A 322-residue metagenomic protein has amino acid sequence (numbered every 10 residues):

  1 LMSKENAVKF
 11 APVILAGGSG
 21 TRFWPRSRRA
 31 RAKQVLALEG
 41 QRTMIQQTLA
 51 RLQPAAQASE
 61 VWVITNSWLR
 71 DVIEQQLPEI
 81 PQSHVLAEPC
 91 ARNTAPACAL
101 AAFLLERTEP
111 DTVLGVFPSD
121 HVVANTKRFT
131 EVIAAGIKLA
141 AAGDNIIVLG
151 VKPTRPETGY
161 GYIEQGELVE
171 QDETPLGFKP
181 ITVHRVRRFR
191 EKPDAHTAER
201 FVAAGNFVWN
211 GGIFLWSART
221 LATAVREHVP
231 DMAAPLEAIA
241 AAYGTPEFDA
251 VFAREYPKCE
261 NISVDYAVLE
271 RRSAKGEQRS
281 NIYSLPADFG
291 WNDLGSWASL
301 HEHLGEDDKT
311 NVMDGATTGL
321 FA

Functional and structural regions predicted by a protein language model:
M2-K9, A218-A322: Left-handed beta-helix
M2-L15, T21-A32, A37-A134, V151: Conserved N-terminal catalytic core of the sugar/cofactor nucleotidyltransferase
V8-F10, A58-S59, P81-Q82, E109-T112 (+6 more regions): Short coil/turn connectors at secondary-structure junctions
T65, F117, P193, W216 (+1 more regions): A conserved hydrophobic position in a structured secondary element of the catalytic/binding core that shapes
A91-P96, R155-E157, A195-T197, W291-N292: A short acidic, often aromatic-flanked loop/helix-cap motif at beta-alpha or helix-coil junctions that lines enzyme
L105-P110, E173, S273-R279: Alpha-helix termini
T126-Y256: Conserved core of the sugar-phosphate nucleotidyltransferase
